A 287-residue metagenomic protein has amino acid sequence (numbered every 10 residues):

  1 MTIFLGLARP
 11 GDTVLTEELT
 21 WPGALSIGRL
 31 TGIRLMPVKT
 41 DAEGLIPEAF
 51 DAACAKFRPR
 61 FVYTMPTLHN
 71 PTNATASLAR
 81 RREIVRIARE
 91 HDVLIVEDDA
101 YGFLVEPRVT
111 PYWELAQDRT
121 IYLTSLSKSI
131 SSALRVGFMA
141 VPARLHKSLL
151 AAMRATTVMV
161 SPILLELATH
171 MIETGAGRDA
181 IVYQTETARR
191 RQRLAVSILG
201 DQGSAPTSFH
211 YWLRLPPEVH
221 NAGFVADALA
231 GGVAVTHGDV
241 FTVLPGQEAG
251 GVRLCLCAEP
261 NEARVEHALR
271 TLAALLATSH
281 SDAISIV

Functional and structural regions predicted by a protein language model:
M1-H91, F103-A116, I121, S279 (+1 more regions): Conserved core of the PLP fold type I
L35-M36, I95, V235: Hydrophobic beta-strand scaffold residues
M65, D99-Y101, L126: Short strand-turn motif at the edge of the Rossmann-like AdoMet-binding core
I121-T185: Conserved core segment of the aminotransferase class I/II
A140, W212-R214, C255-C257: Short hydrophobic/aromatic beta-strand micro-patches that form the beta-sheet surface supporting nucleotide- or nucleic
T185-V196, D201-L215, F224-D227: Conserved glycine-rich beta-strand-loop-beta hairpin in the small C-terminal domain of fold type I
A230, G246-V287: PLP-dependent enzyme catalytic core of the Aspartate aminotransferase-like
